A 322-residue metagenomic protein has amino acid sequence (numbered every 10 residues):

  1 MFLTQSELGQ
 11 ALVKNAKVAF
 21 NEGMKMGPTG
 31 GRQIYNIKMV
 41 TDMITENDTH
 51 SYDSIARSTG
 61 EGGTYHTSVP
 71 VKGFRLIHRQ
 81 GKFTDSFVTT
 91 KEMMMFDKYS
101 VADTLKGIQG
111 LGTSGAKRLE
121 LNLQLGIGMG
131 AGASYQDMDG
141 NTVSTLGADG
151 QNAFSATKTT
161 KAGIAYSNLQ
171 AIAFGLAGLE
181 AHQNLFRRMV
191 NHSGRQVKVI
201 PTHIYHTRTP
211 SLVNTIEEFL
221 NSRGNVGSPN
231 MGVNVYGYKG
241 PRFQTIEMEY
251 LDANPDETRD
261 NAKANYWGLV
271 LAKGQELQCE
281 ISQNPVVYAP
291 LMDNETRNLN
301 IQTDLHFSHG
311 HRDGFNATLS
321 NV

Functional and structural regions predicted by a protein language model:
M1-M26: N-terminal alpha-helical "arm" segments
F2-S6, S144-N191, V199-H203, T209-V322: Sequence/fold signature of self-assembling virion shell proteins
N21-F83: Assembly/oligomerization interface modules of large self-assembling protein complexes
P70-I77, K98, N191-G194: Catalytic micro-motifs at enzyme active sites that drive phosphoryl/nucleotidyl and oxygen chemistry
R75-Y135, I204, L299-T303: Long, contiguous amphipathic alpha-helices that act as assembly "spine/axial" helices in icosahedral shell and virion
Q80-G81, Q196-K198: Short, flexible turn/loop "capping" segments at secondary-structure junctions
K91, M95, F186-S193: Structural motif corresponding to the C-terminal cap of alpha-helices
G132-G147: Extracytoplasmic/periplasmic solute-binding protein
